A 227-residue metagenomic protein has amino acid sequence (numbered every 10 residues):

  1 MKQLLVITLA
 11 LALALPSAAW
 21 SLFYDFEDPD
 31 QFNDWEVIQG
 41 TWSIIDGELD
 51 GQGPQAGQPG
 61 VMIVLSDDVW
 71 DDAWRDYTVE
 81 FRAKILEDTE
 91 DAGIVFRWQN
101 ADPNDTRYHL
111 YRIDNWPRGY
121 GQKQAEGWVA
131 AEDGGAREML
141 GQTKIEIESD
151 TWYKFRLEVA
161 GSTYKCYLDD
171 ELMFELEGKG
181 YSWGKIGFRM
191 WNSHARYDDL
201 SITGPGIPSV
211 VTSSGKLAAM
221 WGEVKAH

Functional and structural regions predicted by a protein language model:
V6-P16: Bacterial N-terminal signal peptides
A19-Q39, T212-G222: Extracellular carbohydrate-recognition regions
F26, D198-P205: Extracellular beta-strand elements of beta-rich domains used for carbohydrate recognition/degradation or cell-matrix
F26, V79-F81, T151-A160, Y164-L168: Short tryptophan-centered beta-strand motifs in secreted/extracellular beta-sheet-rich domains of glycan-recognition
D30-M62: Extracellular glycan-recognition surfaces and repeat-rich motifs
Q58-A130: Secretory/extracellular carbohydrate-interaction modules and structurally similar beta-sandwich "look-alikes"
A131-R156: Short, aromatic/His-centered strand-loop micro-motif at the edge of beta-sheets
L168-R189: Short, solvent-exposed beta-strand-to-loop segments that form ligand-recognition rims of beta-rich domains
